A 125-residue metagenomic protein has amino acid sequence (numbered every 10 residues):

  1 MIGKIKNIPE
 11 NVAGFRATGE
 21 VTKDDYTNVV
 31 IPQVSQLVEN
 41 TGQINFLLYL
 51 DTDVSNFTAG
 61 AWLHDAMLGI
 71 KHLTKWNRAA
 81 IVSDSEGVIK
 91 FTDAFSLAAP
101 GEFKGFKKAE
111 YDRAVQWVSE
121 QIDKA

Functional and structural regions predicted by a protein language model:
M1-A125: Amphipathic, Lys/Arg-enriched alpha-helical "gate/interface" segment within cytosolic domains that mediates
